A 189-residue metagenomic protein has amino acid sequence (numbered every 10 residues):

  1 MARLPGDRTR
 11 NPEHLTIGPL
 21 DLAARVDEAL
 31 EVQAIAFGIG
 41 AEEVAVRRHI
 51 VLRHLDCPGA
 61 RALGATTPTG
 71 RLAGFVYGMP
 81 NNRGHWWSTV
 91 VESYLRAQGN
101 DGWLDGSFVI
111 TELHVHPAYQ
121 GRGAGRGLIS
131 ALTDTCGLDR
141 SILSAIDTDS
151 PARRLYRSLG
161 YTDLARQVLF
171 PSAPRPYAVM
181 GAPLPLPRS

Functional and structural regions predicted by a protein language model:
M1-E13, P80-W86, V90-V91: Acyl-donor-binding surface of acyltransferase catalytic domains
P12-E31, I39-E42: A short beta-loop-alpha structural element at the N-terminal edge of CoA-dependent acyl/N-acetyltransferase catalytic
I39-T69, A73, Y77-R83, Q98-G99: Active-site rim helix/loop that mediates acceptor-substrate recognition in acyltransferases
A60-G64, F75, S107, E112 (+1 more regions): Short hydrophobic/aromatic beta-strand element in the GNAT-like acyltransferase core that lines or flanks the acyl-donor
Y77-E112, F170-A173: Conserved acyl-donor/pantetheine-binding loop and adjacent beta-alpha core of acyl/acetyltransferases and related
I110-P117, G121-D134, R154-S158: Conserved acetyl-CoA-binding loop-helix of GNAT-fold acetyltransferases
R126-G127, D147-R175: Conserved active-site alpha-helix within GNAT-family acetyltransferase domains
D134-D147: Conserved GNAT acetyl-CoA-binding A-motif
